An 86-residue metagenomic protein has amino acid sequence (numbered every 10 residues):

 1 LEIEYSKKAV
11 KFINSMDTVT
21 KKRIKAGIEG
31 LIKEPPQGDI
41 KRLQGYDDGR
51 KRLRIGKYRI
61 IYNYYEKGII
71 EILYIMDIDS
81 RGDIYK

Functional and structural regions predicted by a protein language model:
E2-K7, V19-K22, A26, I55-Y58 (+1 more regions): Enriched for short, Lys/Arg-rich terminal
K11-V19: Surface-exposed, Lys/Arg-rich phosphate-binding patches that contact polyanionic backbones
F12, G27, D39-R42, Y74-D77: Residue-level recognition of specific faces of alpha-helices
N14, K25, I32: A cross-family signal for key residues in well-ordered alpha-helices that form functional helical elements
E29-R52: A short, surface-exposed loop/turn module that caps and links secondary-structure elements
